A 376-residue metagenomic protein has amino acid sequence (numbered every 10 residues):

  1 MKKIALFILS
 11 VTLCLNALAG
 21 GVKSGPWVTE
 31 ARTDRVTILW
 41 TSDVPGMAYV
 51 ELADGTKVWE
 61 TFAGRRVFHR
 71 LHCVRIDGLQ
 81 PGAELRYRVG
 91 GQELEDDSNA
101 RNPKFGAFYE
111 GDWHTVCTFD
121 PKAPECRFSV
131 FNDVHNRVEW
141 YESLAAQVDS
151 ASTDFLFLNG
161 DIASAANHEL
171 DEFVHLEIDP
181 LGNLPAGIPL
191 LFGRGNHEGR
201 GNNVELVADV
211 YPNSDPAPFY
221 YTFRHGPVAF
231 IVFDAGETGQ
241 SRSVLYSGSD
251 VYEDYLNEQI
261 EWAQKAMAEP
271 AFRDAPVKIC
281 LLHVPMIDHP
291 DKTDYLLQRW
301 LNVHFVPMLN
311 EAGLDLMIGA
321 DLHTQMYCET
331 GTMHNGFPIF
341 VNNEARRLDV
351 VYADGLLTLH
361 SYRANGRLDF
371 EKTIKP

Functional and structural regions predicted by a protein language model:
A5-N16: Bacterial N-terminal signal peptides
L18-V130, H135, D149-S152, A353-P376: Acidic, histidine-bearing metal-coordination/catalytic regions of metal-dependent phosphoesterases
W40, L85, D133, L156 (+6 more regions): Divalent metal-coordination and catalytic microenvironments
V89-T115, E172-F272, H304-N310, M326-L359 (+1 more regions): Extended active-site neighborhood of metal-dependent phosphoesterases/phosphodiesterases
G90-G91, A235, L281-M286, D321-L322: Short, well-ordered beta-to-alpha junction loops that form the rim of enzyme active sites and present histidine/acidic
P124-N202: Conserved, compact domain cores that house catalytic/ligand-binding motifs in diverse enzymes and effector modules
S129-N132, F155-D161, P189-N196, I279-H283 (+2 more regions): Active-site neighborhood of phospho(di)ester-bond hydrolases with catalytic His/Asp-centered motifs
Y252, P270-L316: Active-site-proximal segments of metal-dependent phosphoesterases and phosphodiesterases across multiple
